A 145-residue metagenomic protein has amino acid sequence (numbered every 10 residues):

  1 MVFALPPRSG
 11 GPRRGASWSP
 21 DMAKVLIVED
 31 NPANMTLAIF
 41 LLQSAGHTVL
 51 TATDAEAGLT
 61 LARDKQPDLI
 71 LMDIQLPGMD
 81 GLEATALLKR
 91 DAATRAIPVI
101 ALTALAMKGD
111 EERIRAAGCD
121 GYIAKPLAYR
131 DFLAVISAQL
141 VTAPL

Functional and structural regions predicted by a protein language model:
E29, T53: Conserved acidic carboxylate
T36-S44: Charged docking surfaces used in two-component/phosphorelay signaling
A62, L71, A84-T85, K89 (+1 more regions): Hydrophobic alpha-helical motif in two-component signaling modules
D73, T103: Active-site residues of response regulator receiver
P77-D80, R95, M107: The feature encodes the CheY-like receiver
L127-I136: C-terminal output helix
